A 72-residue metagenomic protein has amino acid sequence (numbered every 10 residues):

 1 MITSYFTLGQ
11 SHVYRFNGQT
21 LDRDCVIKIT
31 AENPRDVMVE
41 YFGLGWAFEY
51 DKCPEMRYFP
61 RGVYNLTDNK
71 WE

Functional and structural regions predicted by a protein language model:
M1-D22: Short aromatic-glycine-(Arg/Gly/Cys) micro-motifs in beta-strand/loop hairpins
T3, V26, R61-V63: Compositionally biased, low-complexity segments enriched in small residues
G9, T30-E32, E40, F59 (+1 more regions): A structural detector for beta-sheet-dominated domains
V13, P34-D36, W71: Generic "edge-of-domain/loop-turn" microfeature
T20-L21, K28, V39, V63 (+1 more regions): Short linear proline/tyrosine/threonine-rich motifs used for host-factor recruitment and membrane trafficking/assembly
I27-E49: A short, charged, amphipathic alpha-helix used as a generic interaction element across diverse proteins
F42-E72: Short, mixed-charge low-complexity intrinsically disordered segments
